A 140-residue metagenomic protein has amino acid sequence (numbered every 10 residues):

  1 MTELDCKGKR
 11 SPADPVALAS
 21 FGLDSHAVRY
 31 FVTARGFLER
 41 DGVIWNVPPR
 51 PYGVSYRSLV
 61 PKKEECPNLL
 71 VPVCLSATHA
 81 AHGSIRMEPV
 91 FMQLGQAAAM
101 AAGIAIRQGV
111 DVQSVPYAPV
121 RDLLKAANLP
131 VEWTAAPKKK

Functional and structural regions predicted by a protein language model:
M1-K140: Flavin (FAD/FMN)-binding glycine-rich loop and adjacent Rossmann-like elements that form
